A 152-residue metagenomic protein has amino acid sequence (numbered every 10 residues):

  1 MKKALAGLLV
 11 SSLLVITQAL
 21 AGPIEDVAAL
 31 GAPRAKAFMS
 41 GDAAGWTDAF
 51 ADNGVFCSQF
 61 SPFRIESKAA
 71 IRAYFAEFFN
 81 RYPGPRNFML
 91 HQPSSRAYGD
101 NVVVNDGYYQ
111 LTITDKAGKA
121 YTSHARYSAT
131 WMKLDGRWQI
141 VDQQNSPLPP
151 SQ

Functional and structural regions predicted by a protein language model:
M1-L8: Bacterial N-terminal signal peptides that target proteins for export
L8-D52, S151-Q152: Short, low-complexity N-terminal intrinsically disordered segments enriched in polar/charged residues
I24-A28, A43-N101, Y108, A120-T122: A solvent-exposed, acidic/Ser-Thr-rich amphipathic alpha-helical stretch
S95-V103, W131-R137: A short, structured loop/turn motif at beta-sheet edges
G107-I113: Generic short beta-strand segments
D115-G118, P150-Q152: A short, polar/proline- and glycine-enriched secondary-structure boundary/capping micro-motif
H124-S151: Short beta-strand edge/turn micro-motifs at domain boundaries
